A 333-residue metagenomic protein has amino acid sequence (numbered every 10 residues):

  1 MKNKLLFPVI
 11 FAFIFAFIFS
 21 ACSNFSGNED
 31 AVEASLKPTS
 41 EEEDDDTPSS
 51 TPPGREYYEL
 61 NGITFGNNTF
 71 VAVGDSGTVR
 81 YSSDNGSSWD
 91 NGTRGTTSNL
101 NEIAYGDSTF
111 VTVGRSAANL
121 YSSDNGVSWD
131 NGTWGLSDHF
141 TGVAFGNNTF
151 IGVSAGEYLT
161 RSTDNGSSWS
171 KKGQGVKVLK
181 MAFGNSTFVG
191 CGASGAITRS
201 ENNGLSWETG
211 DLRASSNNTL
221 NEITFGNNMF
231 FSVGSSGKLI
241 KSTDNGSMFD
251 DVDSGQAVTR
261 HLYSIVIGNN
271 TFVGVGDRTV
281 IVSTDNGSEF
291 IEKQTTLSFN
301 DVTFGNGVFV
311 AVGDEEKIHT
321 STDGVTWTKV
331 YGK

Functional and structural regions predicted by a protein language model:
M1-V9: Bacterial N-terminal signal peptides that target proteins for export
F19-A21: C-terminal motif of bacterial Sec signal peptides marking the signal peptidase cleavage site
S23-S26: Bacterial signal peptide processing site
E29-K333: Residue-level hotspots at or immediately adjacent to binding/recognition sites across diverse folds
